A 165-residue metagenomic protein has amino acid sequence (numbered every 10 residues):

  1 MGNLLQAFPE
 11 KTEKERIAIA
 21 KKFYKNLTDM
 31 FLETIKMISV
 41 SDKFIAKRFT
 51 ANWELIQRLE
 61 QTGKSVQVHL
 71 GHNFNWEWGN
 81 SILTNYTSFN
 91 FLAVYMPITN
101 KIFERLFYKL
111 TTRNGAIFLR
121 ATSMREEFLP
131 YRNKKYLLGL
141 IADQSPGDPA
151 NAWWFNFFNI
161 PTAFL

Functional and structural regions predicted by a protein language model:
M1-T62: N-terminal signal-anchor transmembrane helix
I38-L165: Soluble catalytic domains of membrane acyltransferases
